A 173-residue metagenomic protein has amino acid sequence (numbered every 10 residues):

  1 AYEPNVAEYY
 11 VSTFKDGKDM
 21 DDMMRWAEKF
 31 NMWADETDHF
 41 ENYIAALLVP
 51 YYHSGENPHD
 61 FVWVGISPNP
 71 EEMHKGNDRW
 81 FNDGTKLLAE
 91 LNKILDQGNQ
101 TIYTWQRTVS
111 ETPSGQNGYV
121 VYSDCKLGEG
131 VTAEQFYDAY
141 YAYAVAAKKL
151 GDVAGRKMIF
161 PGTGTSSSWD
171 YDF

Functional and structural regions predicted by a protein language model:
A1-F173: Short S/T/G/P-rich N-terminal loop/turn motif that feeds into the first structured element of a domain
